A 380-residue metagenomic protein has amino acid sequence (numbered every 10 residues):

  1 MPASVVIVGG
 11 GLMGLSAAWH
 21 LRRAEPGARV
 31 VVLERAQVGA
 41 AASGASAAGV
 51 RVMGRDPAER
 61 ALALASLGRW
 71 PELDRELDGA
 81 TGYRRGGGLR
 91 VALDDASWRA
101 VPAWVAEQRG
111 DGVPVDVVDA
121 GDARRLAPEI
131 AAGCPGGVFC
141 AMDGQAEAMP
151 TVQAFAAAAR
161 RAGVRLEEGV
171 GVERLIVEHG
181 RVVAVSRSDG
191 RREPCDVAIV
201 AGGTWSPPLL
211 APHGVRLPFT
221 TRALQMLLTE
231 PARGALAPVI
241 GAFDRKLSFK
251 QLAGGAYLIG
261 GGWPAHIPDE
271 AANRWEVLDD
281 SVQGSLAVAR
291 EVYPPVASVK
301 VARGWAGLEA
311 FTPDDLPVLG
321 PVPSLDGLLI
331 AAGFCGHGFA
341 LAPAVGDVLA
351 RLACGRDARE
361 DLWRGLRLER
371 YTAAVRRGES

Functional and structural regions predicted by a protein language model:
M1-M13, V31: Beta1/beta-strand and adjacent pyrophosphate-binding region of the FAD-binding site in flavoprotein oxidoreductases
R22-G44: Glycine-rich FAD pyrophosphate-binding loop
A48-L126, K246, V288-A289: Dinucleotide-binding Rossmann-like beta1-alpha1 core, especially the glycine-rich loop that anchors the ADP
A61-L64, R90-A100, V138-A157, R274-S281: Short beta-strand to alpha-helix junction loop
V138-P194: Helical element adjacent to the flavin cofactor pocket in flavoenzyme catalytic cores
R191-A237: Central helical "cap/lid" subdomain
P231-G327: Active-site lid/adjacent beta-loop-alpha segment flanking the redox-cofactor pocket in flavoenzymes
R290-S380: C-terminal catalytic lobe of FAD-dependent flavoproteins
